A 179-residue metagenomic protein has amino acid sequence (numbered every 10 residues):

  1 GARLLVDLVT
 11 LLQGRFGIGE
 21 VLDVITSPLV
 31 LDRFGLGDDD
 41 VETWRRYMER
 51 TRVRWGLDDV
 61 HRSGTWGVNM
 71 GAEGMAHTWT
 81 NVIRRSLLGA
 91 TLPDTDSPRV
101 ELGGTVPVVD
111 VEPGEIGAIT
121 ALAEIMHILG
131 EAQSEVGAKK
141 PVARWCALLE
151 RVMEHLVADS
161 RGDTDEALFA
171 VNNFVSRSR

Functional and structural regions predicted by a protein language model:
G1-R179: Polyanion-engaging groove/track-forming segments
